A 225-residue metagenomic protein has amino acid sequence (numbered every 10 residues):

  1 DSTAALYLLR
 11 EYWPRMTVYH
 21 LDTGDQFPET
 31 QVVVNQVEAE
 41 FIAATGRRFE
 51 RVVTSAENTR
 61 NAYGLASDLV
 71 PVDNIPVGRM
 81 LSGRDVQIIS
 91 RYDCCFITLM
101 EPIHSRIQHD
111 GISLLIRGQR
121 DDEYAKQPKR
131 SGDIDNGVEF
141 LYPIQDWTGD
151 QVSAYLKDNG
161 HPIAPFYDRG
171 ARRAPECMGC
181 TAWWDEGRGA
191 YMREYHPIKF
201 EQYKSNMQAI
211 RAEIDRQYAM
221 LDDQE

Functional and structural regions predicted by a protein language model:
D1-N159: ATP-dependent adenylation/nucleotidyltransferase module used to activate substrates
Q151-E225: ATP/NTP-dependent adenylation/nucleotidyl-transfer catalytic domains that generate, transfer, or process NMP-activated
